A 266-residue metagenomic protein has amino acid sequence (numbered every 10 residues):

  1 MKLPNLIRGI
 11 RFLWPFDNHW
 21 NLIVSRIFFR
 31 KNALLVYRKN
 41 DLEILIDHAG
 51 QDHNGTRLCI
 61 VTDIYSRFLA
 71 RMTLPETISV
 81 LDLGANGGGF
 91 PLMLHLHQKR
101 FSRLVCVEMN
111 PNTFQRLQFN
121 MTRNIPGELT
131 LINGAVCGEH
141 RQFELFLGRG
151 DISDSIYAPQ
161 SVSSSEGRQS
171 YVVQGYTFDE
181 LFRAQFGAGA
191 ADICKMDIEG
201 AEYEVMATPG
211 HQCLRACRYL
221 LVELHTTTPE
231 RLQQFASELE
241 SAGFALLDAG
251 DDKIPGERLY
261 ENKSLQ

Functional and structural regions predicted by a protein language model:
M1-F101, V105-N110, R116, Q185-G187 (+1 more regions): S-adenosyl-L-methionine
L42-L74, G127, I132-E180, A184-Q185: Glycine-rich adenosyl-binding loop in Rossmann-like folds that engage adenosine-containing cofactors
T73, S79-M93, V107-N110, S170 (+2 more regions): Active-site segment flanking the S-adenosylmethionine/decSAM binding pocket in AdoMet-dependent transferases
R103, E128, Y219: Residues at the starts of beta-strands that form the adenosine-phosphate
L117, Q142-E144, V205-A207, L232-Q233: Short, well-ordered secondary-structure micro-motifs
L117-L129: Short, conserved SAM-binding/catalytic segment of Class I S-adenosyl-L-methionine-dependent methyltransferases
T122-N124, F146-I152, Q212, E238-E240: Short, hinge-like loop/turn segments at secondary-structure boundaries
E139-E144, Y203, G256-E261: Short, solvent-exposed polar/charged micro-motifs at secondary-structure junctions
